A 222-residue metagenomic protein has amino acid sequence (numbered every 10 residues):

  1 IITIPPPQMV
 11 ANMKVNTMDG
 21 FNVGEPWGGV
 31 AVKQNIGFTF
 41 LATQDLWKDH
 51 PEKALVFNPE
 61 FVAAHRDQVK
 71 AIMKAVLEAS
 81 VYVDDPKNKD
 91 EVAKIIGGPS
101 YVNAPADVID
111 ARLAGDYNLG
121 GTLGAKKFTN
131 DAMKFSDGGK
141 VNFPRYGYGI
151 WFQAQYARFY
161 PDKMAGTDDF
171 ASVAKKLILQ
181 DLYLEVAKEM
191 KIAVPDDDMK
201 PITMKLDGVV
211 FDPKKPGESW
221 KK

Functional and structural regions predicted by a protein language model:
I1-V15, P26: Short helix-initiation/N-cap motifs at beta->coil->alpha
Q8-M9, P26-G29, D45-K48, F61-V62 (+1 more regions): Solvent-exposed loop/turn segments at secondary-structure junctions within structured extracellular/periplasmic domains
N16, N35, Y160-K163: Short glycine-centered helix-capping/turn motifs at secondary-structure transition points
M18-F38: A ligand-binding cleft/hinge motif common to bilobed small-molecule-binding domains
V32-H65, V69, M73: Periplasmic-binding protein-like
A64-I178: Secondary-structure end/capping motifs
I150-K222: Conserved C-terminal helix/tail region of periplasmic/extracytoplasmic solute-binding proteins
